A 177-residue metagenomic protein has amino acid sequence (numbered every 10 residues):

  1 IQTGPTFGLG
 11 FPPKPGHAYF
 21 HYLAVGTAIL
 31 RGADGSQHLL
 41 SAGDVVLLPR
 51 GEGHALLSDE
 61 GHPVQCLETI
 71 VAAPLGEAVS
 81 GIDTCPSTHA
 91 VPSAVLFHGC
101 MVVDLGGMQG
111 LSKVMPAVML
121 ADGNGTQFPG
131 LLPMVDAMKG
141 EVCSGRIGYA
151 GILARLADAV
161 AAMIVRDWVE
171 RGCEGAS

Functional and structural regions predicted by a protein language model:
I1-L39, D44-V45, E52-S87: Generic protein-terminus/edge-of-domain signal
P5-L9, Q109-M119, A150, A176-S177: Flexible, active-site-adjacent loop/turn segments at secondary-structure boundaries
Y19-Y22, G130, M134, L156: Amphipathic, well-ordered alpha-helical segments in soluble domains
G53-G140, E170-C173: A hydrophobic/aromatic-rich effector-binding and dimerization subdomain of bacterial HTH-type transcriptional regulators
M119-P129, V142-A157, A161-S177: Short, Lys/Arg-enriched, Trp-marked, Pro/Gly-tolerant hinge/linker segments that flank
